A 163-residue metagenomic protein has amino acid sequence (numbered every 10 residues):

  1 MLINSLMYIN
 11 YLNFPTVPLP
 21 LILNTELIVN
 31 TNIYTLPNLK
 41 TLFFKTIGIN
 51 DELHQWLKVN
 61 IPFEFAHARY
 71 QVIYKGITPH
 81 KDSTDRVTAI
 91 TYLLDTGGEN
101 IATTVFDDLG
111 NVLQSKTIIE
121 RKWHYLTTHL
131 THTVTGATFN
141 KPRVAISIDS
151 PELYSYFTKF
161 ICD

Functional and structural regions predicted by a protein language model:
M1-P62, H67-A68: Non-heme Fe(II)/2-oxoglutarate
Y8-Y11, Y34, W56, Y70 (+5 more regions): Sequence-level detector for tyrosine residue identity
N13, L93, S147-D149: Short, well-ordered beta-strand micro-motif
P15-P18, D95-G98, H132, E152-Y154: Short loop/turn segments at secondary-structure transitions that flank enzyme active sites
F63-L130: Catalytic core of non-heme Fe(II) oxygenases with the double-stranded beta-helix
F106-D163: Catalytic core of Fe(II)/2-oxoglutarate
